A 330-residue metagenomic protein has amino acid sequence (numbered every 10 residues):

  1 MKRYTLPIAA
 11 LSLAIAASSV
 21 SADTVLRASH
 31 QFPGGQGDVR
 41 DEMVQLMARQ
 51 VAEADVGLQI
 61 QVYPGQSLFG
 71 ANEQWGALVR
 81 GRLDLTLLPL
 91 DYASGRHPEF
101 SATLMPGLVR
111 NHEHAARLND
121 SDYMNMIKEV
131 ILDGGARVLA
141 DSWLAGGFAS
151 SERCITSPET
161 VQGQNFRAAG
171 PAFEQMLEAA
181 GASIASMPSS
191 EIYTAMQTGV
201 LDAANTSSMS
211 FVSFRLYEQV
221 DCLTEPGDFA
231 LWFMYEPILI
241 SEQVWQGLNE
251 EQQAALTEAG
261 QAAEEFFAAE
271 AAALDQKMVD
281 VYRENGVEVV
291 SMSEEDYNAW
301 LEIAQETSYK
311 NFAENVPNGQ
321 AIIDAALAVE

Functional and structural regions predicted by a protein language model:
M1-I8: Bacterial N-terminal signal peptides that target proteins for export
A10-S12: Alpha-helical assembly-interface signal, strongest on the long, hydrophobic N-terminal helix that forms
A16-S21: N-terminal signal peptide c-region/cleavage motif recognized by signal peptidases
D23-H114, Y123-E330: N-terminal secretory/targeting leader peptides
R117: Short beta-strand-centered segments that line the small-molecule binding cleft or hinge of alpha/beta clamshell
